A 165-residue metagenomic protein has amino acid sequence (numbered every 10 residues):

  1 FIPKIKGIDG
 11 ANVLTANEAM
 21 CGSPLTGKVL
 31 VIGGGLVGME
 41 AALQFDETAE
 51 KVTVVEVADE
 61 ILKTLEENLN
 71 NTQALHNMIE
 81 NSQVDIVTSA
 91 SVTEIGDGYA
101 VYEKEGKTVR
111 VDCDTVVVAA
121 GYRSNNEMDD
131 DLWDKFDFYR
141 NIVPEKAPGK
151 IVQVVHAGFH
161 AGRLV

Functional and structural regions predicted by a protein language model:
F1-E67, E103-V165: Rossmann-like dinucleotide/flavin-binding elements
F1-P3, T88-Y99: A conserved short coil-to-beta-strand element within the FAD-binding core of flavoproteins
I8, E67-V92, H160-V165: N-terminal glycine-rich dinucleotide-binding loop that anchors FAD/FMN and/or NAD(P) in oxidoreductases
